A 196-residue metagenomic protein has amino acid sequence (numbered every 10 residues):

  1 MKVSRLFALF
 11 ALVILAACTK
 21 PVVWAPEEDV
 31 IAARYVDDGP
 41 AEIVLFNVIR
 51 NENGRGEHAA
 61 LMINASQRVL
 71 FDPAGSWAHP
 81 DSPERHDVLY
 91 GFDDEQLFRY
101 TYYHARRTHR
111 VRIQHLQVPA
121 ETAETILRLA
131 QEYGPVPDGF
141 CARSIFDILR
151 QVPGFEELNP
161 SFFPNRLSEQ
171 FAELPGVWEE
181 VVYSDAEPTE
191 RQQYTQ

Functional and structural regions predicted by a protein language model:
M1-F7: Bacterial N-terminal signal peptides that target proteins for export
I14-A17: C-terminal motif of bacterial Sec signal peptides marking the signal peptidase cleavage site
K20-E27, T125-Q196: Activation targets extended, charge/polar-rich intrinsically disordered C-terminal tails
V23-A25, V36-H109: Glycine-rich catalytic cores of cysteine/serine-nucleophile enzymes that process amide/ester linkages in cell-envelope
A32-R34: Bacterial Sec-exported substrate-binding components of ABC uptake systems
N47-R50, E57-H58, T108-L116, L127-V136 (+1 more regions): Second-shell loop/turn segments in exported
I49, Q67, A74-W77, Q117-T122 (+2 more regions): A mature extracytoplasmic/lumenal domain signature
E95-L97, T122-I126: Short, compositionally biased strand/turn segments that nucleate or flank brief secondary-structure elements
